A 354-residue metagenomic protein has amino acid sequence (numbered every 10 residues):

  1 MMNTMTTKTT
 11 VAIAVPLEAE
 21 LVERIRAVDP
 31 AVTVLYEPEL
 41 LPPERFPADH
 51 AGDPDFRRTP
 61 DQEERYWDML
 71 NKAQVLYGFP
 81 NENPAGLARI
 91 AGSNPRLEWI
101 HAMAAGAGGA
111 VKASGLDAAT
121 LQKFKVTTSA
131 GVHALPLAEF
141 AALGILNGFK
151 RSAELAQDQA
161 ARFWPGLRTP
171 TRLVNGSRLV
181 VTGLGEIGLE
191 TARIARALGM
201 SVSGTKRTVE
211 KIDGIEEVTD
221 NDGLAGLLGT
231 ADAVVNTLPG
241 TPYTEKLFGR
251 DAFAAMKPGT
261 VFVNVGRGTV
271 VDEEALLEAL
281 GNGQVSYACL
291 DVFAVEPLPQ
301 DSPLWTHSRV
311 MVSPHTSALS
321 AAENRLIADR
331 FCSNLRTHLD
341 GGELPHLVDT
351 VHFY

Functional and structural regions predicted by a protein language model:
M1-Y77: N-terminal glycine-/charge-rich "phosphate-binding" loop or analogous flexible N-terminal tail
E39-R45, A197-G214: NAD(P)-binding Rossmann-fold cofactor-contacting core
A73-A156, T171: Phosphate/diphosphate ligand-binding glycine-rich loop within oxidoreductases
A88-R96, A113-L121, F253-P258, A279-Q284 (+1 more regions): Short, conserved loop/helix-junction motifs that constitute active-site signature segments in enzyme catalytic cores
K125-T127, A156-E190: Glycine-rich NAD(P)-binding loop of Rossmann-like domains
A138-E154, A197-M200, D329-G342: Oxidoreductase and adenylate-handling cofactor-binding alpha/beta cores
T208-P303: Rossmann-like adenosine-cofactor binding region
G259-V261, V265-Y354: Rossmann-like dinucleotide-binding domain for NAD(H)/NADP(H)
